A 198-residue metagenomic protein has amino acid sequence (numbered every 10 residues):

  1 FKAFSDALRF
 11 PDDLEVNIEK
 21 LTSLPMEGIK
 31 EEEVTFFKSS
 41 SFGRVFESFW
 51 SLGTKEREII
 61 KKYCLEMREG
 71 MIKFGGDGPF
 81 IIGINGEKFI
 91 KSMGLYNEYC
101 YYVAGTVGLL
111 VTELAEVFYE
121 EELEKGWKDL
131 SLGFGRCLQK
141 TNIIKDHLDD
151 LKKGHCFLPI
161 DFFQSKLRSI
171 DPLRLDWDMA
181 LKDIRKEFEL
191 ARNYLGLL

Functional and structural regions predicted by a protein language model:
F1-L197: Acidic catalytic motifs of isoprenoid enzymes
